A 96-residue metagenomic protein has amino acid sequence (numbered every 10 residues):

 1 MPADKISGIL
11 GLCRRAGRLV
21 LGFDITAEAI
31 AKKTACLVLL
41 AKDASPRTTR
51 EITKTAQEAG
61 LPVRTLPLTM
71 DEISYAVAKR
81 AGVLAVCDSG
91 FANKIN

Functional and structural regions predicted by a protein language model:
M1, K5, R47, L68 (+2 more regions): Charged, alpha-helix-enriched surfaces in structured cytosolic catalytic cores of large nucleotide-utilizing machines
P2-L40: N-terminal first-folded block
C13-R14, Q57-E58, A76-K79: Short glycine-enriched loop/turn motifs at secondary-structure junctions
R18, T65, V83-L84: A residue-level structural signature of the nucleotidyltransferase/glycosyltransferase Rossmann-like core
F23-E28, A35, K42, R47-I73: Positively charged, polar, low-complexity stretches
A41-K42, S89: Structural motif
D71-N96: C-terminal structural segments of small proteins and small subunits
